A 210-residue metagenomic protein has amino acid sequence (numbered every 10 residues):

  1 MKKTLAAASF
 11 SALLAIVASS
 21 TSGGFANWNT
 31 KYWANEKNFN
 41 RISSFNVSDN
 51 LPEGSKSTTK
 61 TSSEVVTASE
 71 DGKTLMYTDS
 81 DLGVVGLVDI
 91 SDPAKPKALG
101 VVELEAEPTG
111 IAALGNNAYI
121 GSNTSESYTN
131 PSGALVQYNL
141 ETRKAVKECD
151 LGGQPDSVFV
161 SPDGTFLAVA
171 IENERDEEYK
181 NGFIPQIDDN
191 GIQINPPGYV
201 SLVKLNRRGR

Functional and structural regions predicted by a protein language model:
N40-T58, A94-V102, K144-C149: A short beta-strand motif characteristic of beta-propeller blades
S43-V85: Beta-strand-rich domains and repeat architectures in extracellular enzymes and scaffolds, especially beta-propellers
E70-G72, A113-G115, V160-G164: Residue-level detector of Asp-centered blade-edge/turn motifs that repeat once per structural unit in beta-propeller
V88-A94, V203-R210: Short loop/turn segments immediately following beta-strands, especially the blade-tip and inter-blade linker loops
D92-S127, L151-P155: Blade-loop segments of beta-propeller domains
G121-P131, A170-G198: Short, conserved, GDST-rich strand-edge loop motifs in beta-rich repeat architectures
P131-R143, D188-R208: Beta-propeller blade signature
